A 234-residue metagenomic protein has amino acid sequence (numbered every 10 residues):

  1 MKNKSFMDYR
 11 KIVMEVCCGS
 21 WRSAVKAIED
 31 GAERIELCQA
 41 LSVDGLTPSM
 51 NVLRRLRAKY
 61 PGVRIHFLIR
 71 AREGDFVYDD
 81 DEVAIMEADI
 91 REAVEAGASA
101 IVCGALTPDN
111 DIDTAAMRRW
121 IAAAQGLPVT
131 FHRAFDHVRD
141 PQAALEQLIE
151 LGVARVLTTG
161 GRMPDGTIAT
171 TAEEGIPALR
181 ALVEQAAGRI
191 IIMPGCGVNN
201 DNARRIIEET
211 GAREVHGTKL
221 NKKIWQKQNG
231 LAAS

Functional and structural regions predicted by a protein language model:
K2-C17, A58: N-terminal amphipathic alpha-helix/helix-capping segment at the start of soluble metabolic enzymes
I12-V16, I35-L37, I65-I69, I101-C103 (+4 more regions): Hydrophobic faces of well-ordered beta-strands that scaffold small-molecule active sites in alpha/beta enzyme cores
V13-V25, D30, E36-A40, D44-G45: N-terminal beta1-alpha1 ligand-phosphate binding loop
G19-K26, D30, V77-D89, D136-L151 (+4 more regions): Catalytic cores of alpha/beta
W21-R22, L41-R64, D81-E82, L106-Q125 (+4 more regions): Active-site-adjacent beta->alpha loops and helix N-cap segments on the catalytic face of soluble alpha/beta enzymes
D30-I35, Y60-V63, G97-A100, A123-L127 (+3 more regions): Glycine-enriched alpha-helix->loop->beta-strand junction motifs that scaffold or abut catalytic
E36-L46, E92, A96-P108, V153-A169 (+1 more regions): Glycine-rich phosphate-binding active-site loops on the catalytic face of alpha/beta enzymes
R54-E92: Structural motif corresponding to the early beta-alpha repeats
